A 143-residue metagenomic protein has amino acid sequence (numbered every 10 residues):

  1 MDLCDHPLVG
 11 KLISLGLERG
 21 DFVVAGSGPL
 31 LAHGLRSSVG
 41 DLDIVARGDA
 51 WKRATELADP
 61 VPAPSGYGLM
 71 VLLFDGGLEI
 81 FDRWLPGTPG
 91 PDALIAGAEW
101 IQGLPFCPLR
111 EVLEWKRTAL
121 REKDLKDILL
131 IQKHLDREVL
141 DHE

Functional and structural regions predicted by a protein language model:
M1-E143: Compositionally biased terminal segments of proteins
